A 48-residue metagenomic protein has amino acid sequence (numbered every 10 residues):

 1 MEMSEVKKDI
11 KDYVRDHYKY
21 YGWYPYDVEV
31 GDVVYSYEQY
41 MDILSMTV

Functional and structural regions predicted by a protein language model:
E2-V48: Acidic, low-complexity, intrinsically disordered interaction modules
